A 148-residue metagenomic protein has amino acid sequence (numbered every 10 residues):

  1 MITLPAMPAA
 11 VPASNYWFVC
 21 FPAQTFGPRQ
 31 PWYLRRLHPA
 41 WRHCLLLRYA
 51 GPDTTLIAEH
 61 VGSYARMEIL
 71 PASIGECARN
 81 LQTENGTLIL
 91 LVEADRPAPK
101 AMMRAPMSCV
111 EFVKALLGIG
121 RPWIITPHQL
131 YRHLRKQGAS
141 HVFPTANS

Functional and structural regions predicted by a protein language model:
M1-S148: Cysteine-nucleophile amide-bond enzymes
